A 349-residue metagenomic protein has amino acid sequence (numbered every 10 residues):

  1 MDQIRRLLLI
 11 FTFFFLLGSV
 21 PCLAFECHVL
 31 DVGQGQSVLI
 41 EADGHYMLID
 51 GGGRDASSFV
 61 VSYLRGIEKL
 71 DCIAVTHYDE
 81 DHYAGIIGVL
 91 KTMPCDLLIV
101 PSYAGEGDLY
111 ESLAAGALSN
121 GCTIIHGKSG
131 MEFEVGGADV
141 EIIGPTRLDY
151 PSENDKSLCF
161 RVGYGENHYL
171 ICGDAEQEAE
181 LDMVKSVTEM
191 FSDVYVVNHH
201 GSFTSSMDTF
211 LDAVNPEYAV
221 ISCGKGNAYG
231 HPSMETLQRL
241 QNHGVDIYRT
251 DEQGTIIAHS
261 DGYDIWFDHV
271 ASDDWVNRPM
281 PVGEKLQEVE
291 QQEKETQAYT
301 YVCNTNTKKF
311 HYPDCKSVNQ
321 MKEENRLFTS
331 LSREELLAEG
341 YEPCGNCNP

Functional and structural regions predicted by a protein language model:
D2-Q3, G18-Q297, G345: Non-globular, low-confidence helical/coil segments that flank catalytic cores
R6-L8, A56, C303-N304, E334: Short linear sequence motifs
L8-S19: Bacterial N-terminal signal peptides
N277-P349: Mature, structured domains enriched in cysteine- and short glycine motifs
